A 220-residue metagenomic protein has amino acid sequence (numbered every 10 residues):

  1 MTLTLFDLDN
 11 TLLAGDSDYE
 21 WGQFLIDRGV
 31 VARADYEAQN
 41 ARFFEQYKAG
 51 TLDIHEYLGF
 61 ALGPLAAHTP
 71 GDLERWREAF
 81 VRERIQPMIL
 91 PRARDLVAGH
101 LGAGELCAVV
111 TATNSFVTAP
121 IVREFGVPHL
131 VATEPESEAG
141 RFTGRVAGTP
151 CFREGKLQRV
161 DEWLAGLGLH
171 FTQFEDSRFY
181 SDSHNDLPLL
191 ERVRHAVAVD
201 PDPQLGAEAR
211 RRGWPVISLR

Functional and structural regions predicted by a protein language model:
M1, R75-E78, R82-R220: C-terminal cap/substrate-recognition subdomain and adjoining C-terminal extension of metal-dependent phosphatase-like
M1-L52: Active-site neighborhood of HAD-like aspartate-dependent phosphohydrolases
G15, E37, T51, H55 (+2 more regions): Electropositive phosphate-/nucleotide-binding environments in soluble metabolic enzymes
S17-Q23, P70, T133, V146 (+1 more regions): Active-site phosphate-binding/coordination module
D18-W21, L58, E138-R145: Acidic/polar active-site rim loop that often engages polyanionic ligands
W21, F60-A61, D72, V117 (+1 more regions): Hydrophobic alpha-helical segments typical of transmembrane helices and their membrane-interface/capping positions
F44-P70, E134: Short, compositionally biased "basic patch" segments
